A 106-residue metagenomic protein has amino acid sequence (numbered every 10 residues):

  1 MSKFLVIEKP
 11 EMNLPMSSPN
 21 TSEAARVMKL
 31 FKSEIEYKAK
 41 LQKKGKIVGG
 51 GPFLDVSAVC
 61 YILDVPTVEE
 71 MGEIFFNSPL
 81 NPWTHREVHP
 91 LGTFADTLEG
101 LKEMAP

Functional and structural regions predicted by a protein language model:
M1-P106: Conserved, structured core segments of small domains
